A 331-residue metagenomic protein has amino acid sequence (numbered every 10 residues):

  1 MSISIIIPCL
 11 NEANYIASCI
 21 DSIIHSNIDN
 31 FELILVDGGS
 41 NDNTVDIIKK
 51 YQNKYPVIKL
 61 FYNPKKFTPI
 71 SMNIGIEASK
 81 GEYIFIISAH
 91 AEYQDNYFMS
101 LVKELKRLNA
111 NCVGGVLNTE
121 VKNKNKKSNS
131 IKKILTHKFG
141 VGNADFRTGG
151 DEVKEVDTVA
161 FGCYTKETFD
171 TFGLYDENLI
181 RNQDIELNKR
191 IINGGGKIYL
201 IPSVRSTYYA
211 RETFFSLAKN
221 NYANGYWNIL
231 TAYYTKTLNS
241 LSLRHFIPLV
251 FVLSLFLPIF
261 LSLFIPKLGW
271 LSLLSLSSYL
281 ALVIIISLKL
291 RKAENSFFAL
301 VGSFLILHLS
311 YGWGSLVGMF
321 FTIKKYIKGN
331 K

Functional and structural regions predicted by a protein language model:
S2-S4, E32, E186: Cell-envelope/extracellular polymer assembly enzymes that use nucleotide-activated donors
D21-N30: Short, acidic, metal-binding catalytic loop of nucleotide-sugar glycosyltransferases
S22, D37-D46, K65, H90-E92: A conserved acidic beta->alpha catalytic loop
N63-S79, S100, V159: Glycine-rich, basic loop-to-helix element that forms the pyrophosphate-binding segment of sugar-nucleotide handling
I84: Short aromatic/hydrophobic "clamp" motif used to bind/position activated sugar donors
N96-N129, R205, Y209: Conserved donor NDP-sugar-binding/catalytic core segment of glycosyltransferases
V121, D176-N239: Catalytic donor/gating beta->alpha subdomain of glycosyltransferases that bind UDP-sugars
V250-K325: Membrane-embedded multi-pass helical conduit in multi-pass membrane proteins, especially envelope-biosynthetic
